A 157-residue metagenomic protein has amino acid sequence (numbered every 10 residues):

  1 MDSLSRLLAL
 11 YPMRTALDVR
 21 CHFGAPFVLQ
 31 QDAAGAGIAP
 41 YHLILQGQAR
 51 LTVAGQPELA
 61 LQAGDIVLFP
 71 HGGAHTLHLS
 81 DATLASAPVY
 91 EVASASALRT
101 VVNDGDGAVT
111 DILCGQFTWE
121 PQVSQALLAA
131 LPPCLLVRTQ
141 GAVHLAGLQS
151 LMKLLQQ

Functional and structural regions predicted by a protein language model:
M1-I66, G73-N103: Generic protein-terminus/edge-of-domain signal
Q46, H71, F117-W119: Residues immediately flanking
V67-P70, I112-C114: Short hydrophobic-aromatic micro-motifs
V101-Q157: Amphipathic alpha-helical segments enriched in hydrophobic/aromatic residues interleaved with Lys/Arg
